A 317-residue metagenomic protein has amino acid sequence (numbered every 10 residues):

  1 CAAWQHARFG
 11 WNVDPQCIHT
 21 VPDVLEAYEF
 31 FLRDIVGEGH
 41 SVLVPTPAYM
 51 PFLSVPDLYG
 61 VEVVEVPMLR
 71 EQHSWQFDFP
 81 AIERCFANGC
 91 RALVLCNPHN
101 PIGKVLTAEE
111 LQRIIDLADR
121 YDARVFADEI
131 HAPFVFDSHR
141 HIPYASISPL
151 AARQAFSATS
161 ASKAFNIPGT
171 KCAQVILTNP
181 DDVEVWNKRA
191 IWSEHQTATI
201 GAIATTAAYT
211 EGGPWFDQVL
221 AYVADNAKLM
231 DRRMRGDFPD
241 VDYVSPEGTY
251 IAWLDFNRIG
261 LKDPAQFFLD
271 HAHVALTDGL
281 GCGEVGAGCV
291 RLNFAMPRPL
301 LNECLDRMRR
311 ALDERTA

Functional and structural regions predicted by a protein language model:
C1-S41, I259-K262: Phosphate-binding glycine-rich loop
D34-P56: Conserved PLP-anchoring active-site segment centered on the Schiff-base-forming lysine
Y59, R120-Y121, A151, A272 (+1 more regions): Helix C-cap/helix->beta junction micro-motif
L69-H139: Active-site phosphate-binding strand-loop segment of PLP-dependent enzymes
E83-R84, F267-L276, C282-A317: PLP-dependent enzyme catalytic core of the Aspartate aminotransferase-like
I147-V185: Active-site PLP attachment segment
V183-S193, A208-D231: Structural signature of PLP-dependent enzymes
T206, Y222-D231, D242-D255: Conserved glycine-rich beta-strand-loop-beta hairpin in the small C-terminal domain of fold type I
